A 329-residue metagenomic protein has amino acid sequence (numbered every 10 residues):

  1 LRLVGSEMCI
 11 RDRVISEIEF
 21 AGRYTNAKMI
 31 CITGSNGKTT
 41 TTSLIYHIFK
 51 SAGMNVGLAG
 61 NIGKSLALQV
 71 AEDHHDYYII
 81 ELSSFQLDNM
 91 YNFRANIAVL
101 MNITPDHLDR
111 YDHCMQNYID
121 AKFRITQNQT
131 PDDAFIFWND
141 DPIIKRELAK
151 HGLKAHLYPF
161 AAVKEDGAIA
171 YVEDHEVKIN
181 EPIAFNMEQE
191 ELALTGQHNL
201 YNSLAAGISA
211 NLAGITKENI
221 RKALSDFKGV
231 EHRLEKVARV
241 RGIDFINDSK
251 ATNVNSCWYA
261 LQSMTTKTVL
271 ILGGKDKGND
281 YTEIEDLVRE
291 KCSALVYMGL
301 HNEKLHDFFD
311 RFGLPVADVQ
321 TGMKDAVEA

Functional and structural regions predicted by a protein language model:
L1-G5, I10: Single conserved hydrophobic/aromatic residue that forms the stacking wall/gate of nucleotide- or nucleobase-binding
S6, D141-E147, E165-G167, G278-N279 (+1 more regions): Short, charged/polar "capping" segments at the starts of alpha-helices and the immediately preceding loops
R11, I15-N139, I143-A155: Phosphate-binding loop of NTP-binding sites
I15-E19, G152-V172, A223-S225, E235 (+1 more regions): Beta-strand->loop->alpha-helix junctions that form or flank phosphate-binding loops in nucleotide-handling enzymes
F135-N139, I271-L272, K291-L300: Short internal beta-strands
I169-P182: Short polybasic amphipathic segments
M187-S293: Nucleotide phosphate-binding/pyrophosphate-handling subdomain across enzymes that bind or process nucleotide phosphates
T282-A329: C-terminal helical cap/extension that packs against the catalytic core of soluble nucleotide-cofactor enzymes
